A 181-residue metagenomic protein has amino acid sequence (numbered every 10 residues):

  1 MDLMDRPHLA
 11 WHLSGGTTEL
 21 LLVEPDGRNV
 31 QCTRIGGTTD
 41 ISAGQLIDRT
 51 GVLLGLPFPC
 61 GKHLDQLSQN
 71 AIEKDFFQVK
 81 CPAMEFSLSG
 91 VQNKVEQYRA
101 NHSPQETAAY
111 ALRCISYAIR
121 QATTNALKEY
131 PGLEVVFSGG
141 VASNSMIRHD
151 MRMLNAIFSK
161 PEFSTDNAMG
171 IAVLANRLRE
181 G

Functional and structural regions predicted by a protein language model:
M1-L9, V173-R177: Conserved phosphate-binding catalytic cores of ATP/NTP-utilizing and phosphoryl-transfer enzymes
M4, E24-R28, D150-M153, V173: Short, glycine/charged-enriched secondary-structure capping and boundary segments
R6, W11-S14, T18-Q105, G181: A short helix-loop
W11-L13, D40-I41, V136-G139, S159-N167: Active-site nucleophile and cofactor-binding loops and adjacent substrate-binding regions of central metabolic enzymes
A43, I147, A168: Hydrophobic (often cysteine-bearing) scaffold residues that line and stabilize catalytic clefts of nucleotide/cofactor
D48, N125, M169-G170: Hydrophobic side chains within alpha-helical segments
Q66-V135, V141-F158, N176-E180: A contiguous, well-structured pocket-lining segment that forms one wall/lid of small-molecule binding clefts in soluble
S159-G181: Glycine-rich phosphate-binding/hydrolytic loop that grips phosphoryl groups
